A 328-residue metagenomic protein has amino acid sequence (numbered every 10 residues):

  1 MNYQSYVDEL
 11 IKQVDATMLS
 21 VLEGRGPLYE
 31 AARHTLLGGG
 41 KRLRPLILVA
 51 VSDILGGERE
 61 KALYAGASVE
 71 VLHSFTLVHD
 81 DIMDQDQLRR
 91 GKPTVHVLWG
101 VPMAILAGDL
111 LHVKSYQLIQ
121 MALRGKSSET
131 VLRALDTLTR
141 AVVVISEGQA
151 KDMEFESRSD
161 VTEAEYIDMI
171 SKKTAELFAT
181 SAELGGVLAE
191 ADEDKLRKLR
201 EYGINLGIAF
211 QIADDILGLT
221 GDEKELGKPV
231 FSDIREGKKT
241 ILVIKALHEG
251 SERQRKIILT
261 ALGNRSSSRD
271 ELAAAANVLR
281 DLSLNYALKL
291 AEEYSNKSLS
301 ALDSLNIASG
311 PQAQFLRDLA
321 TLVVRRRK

Functional and structural regions predicted by a protein language model:
M1-K328: All-alpha prenyltransferase/terpene-synthase fold signal
